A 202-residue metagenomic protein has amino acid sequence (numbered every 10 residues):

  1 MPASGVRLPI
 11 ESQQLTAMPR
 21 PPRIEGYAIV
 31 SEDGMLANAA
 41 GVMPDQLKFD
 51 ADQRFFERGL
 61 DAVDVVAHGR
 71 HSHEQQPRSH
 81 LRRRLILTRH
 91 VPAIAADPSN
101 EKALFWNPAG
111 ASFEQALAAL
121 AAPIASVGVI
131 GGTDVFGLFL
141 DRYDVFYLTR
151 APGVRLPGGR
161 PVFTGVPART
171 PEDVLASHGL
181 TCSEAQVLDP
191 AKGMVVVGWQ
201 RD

Functional and structural regions predicted by a protein language model:
G5-D202: Enzymes that bind and transform nitrogen-containing heteroaromatic metabolites
